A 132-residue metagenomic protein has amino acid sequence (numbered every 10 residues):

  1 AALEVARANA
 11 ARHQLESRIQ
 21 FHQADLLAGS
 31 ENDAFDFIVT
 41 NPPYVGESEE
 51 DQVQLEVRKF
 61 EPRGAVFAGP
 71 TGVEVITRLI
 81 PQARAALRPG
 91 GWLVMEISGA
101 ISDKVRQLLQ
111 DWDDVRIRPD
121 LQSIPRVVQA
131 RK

Functional and structural regions predicted by a protein language model:
A1-D51: Conserved SAM/SAH cofactor-binding pocket of Class I
A6, F21, N41, V57 (+3 more regions): Residue-level signal for inorganic ion chemistry
L15, E61, L87-P89: Helix-to-beta-strand junctions that scaffold the AdoMet/dcAdoMet cofactor pocket in Class I SAM-dependent enzymes
L15-S17, V53, D113, R126: Residue-level signal for beta-strand positions within conserved beta-sheet cores that form or flank
D36, R131-K132: Short, surface-exposed amphipathic charged segments that create phosphate/polyanion-binding patches used for binding
N41, F60, E96: Alpha/beta-hydrolase-fold catalytic nucleophile elbow
Y44-E74: Mobile active-site "lid"/loop adjacent to the S-adenosyl-L-methionine
P70-A130: Conserved Class I SAM-dependent methyltransferase catalytic core
